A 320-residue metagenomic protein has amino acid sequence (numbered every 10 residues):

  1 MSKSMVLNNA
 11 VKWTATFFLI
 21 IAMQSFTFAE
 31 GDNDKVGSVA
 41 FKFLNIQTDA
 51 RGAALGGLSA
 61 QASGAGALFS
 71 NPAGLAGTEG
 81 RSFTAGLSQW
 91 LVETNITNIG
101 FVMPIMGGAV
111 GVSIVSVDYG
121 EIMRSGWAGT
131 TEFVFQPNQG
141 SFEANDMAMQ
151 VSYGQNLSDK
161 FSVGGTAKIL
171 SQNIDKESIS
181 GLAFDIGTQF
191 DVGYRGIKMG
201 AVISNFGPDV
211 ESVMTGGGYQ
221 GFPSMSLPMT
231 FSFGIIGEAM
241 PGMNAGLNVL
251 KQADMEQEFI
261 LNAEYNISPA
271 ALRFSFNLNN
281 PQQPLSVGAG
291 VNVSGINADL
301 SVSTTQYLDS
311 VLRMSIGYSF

Functional and structural regions predicted by a protein language model:
M1-F41: Cleavable N-terminal export/targeting peptides
N8-V11, M23, S70, F184 (+1 more regions): Residue-level micro-sites within transmembrane alpha helices that shape and flank functional polar/acidic positions
E30-G56, A62-S63, G80, W90 (+1 more regions): Outer-membrane beta-barrel porins/channels
G66-G77: N-terminal periplasmic accessory domains that precede and gate Gram-negative outer-membrane beta-barrel machines
A85-G86: N-terminal post-signal-peptidase region of extra-cytosolic proteins
